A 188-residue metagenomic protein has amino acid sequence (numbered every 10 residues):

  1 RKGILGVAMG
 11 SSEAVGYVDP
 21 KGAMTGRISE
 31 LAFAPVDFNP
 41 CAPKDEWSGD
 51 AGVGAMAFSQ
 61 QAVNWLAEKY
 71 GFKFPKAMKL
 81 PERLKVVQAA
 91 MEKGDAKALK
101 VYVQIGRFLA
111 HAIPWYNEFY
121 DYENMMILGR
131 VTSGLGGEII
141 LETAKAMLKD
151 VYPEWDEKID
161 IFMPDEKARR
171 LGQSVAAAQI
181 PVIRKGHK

Functional and structural regions predicted by a protein language model:
R1, P20, P40-K188: ATP-binding/phosphotransfer module of carbohydrate and carboxylate kinases, centering on a glycine-rich
G3-L5, M24: Structural motif
G6-A8, E13-D19: Short beta-strand scaffold segments in enzyme catalytic cores
G10-E13, P35, V131: Glycine-rich beta-alpha junction loops
G16-P35: Eukaryotic endomembrane system proteins
